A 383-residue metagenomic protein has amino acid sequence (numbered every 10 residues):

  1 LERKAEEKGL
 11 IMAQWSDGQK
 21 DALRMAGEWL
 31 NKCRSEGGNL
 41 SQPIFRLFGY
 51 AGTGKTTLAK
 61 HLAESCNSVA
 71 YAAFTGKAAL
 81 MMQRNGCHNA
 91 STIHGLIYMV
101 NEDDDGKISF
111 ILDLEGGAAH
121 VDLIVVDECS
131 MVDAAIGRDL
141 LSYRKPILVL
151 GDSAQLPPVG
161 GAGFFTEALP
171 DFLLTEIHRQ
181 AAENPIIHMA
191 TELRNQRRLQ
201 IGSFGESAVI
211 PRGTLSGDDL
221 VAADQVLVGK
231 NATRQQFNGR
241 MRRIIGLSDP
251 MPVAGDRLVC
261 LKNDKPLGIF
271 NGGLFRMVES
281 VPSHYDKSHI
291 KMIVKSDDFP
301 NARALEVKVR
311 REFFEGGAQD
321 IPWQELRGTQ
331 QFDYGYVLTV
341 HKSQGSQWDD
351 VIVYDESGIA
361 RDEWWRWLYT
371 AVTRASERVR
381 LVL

Functional and structural regions predicted by a protein language model:
K4-G9, A22-T53, L58, R138-K145 (+1 more regions): Conserved helicase motor core of P-loop NTPases
N39, D104-D122, L141-Y143, S343 (+1 more regions): Short basic/glycine-enriched coil/helix segment immediately N-terminal to the Walker B
T57, H61, S65, M81 (+1 more regions): Active-site signature of alpha/beta-hydrolase-fold catalytic machinery across serine- and Asp/Cys-nucleophile hydrolases
E64-A72: Post-Walker A helix-loop "phosphate-sensing" segment adjacent to the P-loop in P-loop NTPases
A72-G117, L338: Inter-Walker segment of RecA-like/P-loop motor cores
I97, M131-D133, L156-P158: Catalytic P-loop NTPase motifs of RecA-like helicase/translocase cores
A119-D133, G137, I147-D152: SF2 helicase catalytic motif II
M292-L383: C-terminal accessory regions
